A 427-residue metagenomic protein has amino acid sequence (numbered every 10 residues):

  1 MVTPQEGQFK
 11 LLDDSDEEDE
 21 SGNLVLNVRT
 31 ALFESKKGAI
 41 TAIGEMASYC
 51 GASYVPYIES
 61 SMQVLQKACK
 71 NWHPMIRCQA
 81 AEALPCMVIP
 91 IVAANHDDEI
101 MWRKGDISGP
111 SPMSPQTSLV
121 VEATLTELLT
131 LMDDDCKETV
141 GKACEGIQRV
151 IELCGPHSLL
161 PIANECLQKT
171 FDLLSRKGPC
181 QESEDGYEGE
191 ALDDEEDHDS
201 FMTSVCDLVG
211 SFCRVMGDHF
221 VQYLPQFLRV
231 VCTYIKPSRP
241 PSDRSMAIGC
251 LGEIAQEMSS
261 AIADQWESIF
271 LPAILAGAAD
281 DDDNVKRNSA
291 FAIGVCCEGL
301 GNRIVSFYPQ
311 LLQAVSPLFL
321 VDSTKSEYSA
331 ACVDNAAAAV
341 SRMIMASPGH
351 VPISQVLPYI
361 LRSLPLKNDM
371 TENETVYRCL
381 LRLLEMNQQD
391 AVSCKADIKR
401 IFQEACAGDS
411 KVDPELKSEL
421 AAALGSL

Functional and structural regions predicted by a protein language model:
M1-L427: Karyopherin-beta/Importin-beta family HEAT-repeat alpha-solenoid scaffold
